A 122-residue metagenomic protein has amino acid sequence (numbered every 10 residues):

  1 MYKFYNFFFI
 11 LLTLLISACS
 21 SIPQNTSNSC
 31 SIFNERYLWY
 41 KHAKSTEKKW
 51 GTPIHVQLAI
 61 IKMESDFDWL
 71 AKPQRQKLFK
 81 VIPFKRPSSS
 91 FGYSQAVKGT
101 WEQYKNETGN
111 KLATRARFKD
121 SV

Functional and structural regions predicted by a protein language model:
Y2-K3, R117: Intrinsic disorder/low-complexity signature
K3-L12: Sec-dependent signal peptide recognition, specifically the positively charged N-region followed immediately by
L12-L14, G109: Short linear sequence elements within intrinsically disordered, low-complexity coil regions
S17-A18: C-terminal motif of bacterial Sec signal peptides marking the signal peptidase cleavage site
S21-V122: Catalytic glycan-binding domains that act on GlcNAc-containing polysaccharides
